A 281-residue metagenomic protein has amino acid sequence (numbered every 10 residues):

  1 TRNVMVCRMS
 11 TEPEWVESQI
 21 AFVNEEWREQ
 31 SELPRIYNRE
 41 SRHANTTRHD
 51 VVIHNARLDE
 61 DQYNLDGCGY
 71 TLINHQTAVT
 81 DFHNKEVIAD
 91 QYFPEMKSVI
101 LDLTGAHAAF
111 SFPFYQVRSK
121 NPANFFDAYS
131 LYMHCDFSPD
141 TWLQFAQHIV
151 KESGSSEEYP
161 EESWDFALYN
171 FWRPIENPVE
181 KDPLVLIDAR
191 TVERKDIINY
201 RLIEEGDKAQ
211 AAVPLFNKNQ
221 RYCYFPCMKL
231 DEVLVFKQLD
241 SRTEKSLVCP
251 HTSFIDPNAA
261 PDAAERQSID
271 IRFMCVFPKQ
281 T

Functional and structural regions predicted by a protein language model:
T1-R2: N-terminal mitochondrial targeting presequence
V6, W15-A212, N219-Q220: Non-heme Fe(II) oxygenase catalytic core, chiefly the N-lobe of the double-stranded beta-helix
A211-T281: Catalytic core of Fe(II)/2-oxoglutarate
